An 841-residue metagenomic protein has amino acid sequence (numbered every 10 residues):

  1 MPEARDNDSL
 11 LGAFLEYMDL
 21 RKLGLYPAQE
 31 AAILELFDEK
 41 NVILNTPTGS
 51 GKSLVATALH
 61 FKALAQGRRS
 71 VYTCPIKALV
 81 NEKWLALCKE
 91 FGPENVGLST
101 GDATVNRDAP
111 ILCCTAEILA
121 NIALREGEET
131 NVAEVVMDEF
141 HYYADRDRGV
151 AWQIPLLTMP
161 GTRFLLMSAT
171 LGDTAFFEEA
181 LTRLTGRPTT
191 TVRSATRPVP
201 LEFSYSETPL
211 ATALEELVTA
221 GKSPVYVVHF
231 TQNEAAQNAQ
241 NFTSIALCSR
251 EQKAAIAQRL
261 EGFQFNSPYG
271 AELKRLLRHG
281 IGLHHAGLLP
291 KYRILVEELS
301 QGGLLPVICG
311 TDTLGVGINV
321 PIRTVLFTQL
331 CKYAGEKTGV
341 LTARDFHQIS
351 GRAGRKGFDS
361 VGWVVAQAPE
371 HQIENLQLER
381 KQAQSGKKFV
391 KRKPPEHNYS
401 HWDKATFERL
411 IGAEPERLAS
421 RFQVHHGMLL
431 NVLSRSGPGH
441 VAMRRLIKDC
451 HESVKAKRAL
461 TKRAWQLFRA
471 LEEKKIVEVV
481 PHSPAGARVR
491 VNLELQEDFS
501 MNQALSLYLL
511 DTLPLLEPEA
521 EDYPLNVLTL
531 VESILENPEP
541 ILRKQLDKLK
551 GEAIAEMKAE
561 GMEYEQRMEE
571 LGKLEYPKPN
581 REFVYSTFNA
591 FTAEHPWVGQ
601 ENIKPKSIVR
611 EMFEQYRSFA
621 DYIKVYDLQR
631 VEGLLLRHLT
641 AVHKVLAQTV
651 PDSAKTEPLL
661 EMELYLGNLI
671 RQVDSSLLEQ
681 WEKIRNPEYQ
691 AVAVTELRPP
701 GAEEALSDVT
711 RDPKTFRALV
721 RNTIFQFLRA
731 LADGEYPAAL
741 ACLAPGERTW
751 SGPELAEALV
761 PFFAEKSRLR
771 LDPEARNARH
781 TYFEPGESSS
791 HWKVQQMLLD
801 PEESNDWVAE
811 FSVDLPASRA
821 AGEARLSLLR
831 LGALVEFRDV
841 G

Functional and structural regions predicted by a protein language model:
M1-V42, L247-R278: Helicase-associated low-complexity/disordered flanking segments
L15-Y17, K22-V199, S206, P224-H229 (+1 more regions): Conserved P-loop/Walker A NTP-binding site and adjacent catalytic elements of P-loop NTPases
V71-T73, N81, C88-G97, Q232-V307 (+2 more regions): Conserved C-terminal RecA-like helicase domain
K77, A120, F140-A144, G282 (+3 more regions): Catalytic acidic motif of RecA-like/P-loop NTPases
D108-L124, H279-R293, L299-N319: Conserved two-lobed SF2 helicase motor
S204-F230, Q237, I294-G303: Conserved interdomain hinge at the start of the Helicase C-terminal
G282, Q301-G302, G386-P737, A741-Q795: Non-catalytic terminal extensions of ATP-dependent helicases
T324-F327, C331-Y333, G339-R380: Conserved segment of the helicase C-terminal RecA-like domain
